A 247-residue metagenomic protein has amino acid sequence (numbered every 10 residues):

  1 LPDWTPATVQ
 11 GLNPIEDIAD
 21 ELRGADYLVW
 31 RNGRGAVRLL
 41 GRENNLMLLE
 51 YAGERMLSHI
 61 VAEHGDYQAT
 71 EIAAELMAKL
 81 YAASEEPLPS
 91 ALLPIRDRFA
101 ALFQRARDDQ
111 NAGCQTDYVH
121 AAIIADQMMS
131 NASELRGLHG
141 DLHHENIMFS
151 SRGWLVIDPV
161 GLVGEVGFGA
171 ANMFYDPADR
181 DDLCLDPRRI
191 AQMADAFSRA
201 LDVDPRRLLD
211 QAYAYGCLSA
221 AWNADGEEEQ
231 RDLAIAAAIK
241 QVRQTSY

Functional and structural regions predicted by a protein language model:
L1-D3, L39, I123-F168: Active-site acidic catalytic loop and adjacent metal/ATP-binding pocket of ATP-dependent phosphoryl transfer enzymes
W4-E50, R55-L80: A conserved alpha-helical element in kinase catalytic cores
Y27, R42, G65-M77, Y81-F103 (+6 more regions): Hydrophobic/basic alpha-helical segments enriched in Actinobacteria
A82-G140, S150, R199: An alpha-helical support segment within catalytic cores of ATP-dependent transferases
A112, S219-Y247: ATP/Mg2+ or Mg2+-diphosphate-binding catalytic cores that bind nucleotide phosphates or diphosphates via glycine-rich
F149-D195, R199-P205, D232-I235, Y247: Active-site Asp-x-Gly
Q211-C217: Small/polar glycine-rich anion-binding or flexible loop at a beta-alpha turn
